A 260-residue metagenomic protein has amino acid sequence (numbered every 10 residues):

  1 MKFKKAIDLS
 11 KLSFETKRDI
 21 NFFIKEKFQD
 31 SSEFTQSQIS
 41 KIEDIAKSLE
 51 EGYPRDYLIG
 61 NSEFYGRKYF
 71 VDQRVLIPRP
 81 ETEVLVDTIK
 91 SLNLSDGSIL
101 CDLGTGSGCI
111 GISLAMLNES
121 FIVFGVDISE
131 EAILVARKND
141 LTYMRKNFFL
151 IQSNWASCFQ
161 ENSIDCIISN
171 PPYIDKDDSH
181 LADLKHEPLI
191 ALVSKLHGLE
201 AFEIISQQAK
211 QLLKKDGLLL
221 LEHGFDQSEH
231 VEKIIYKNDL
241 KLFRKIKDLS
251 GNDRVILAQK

Functional and structural regions predicted by a protein language model:
M1-I59: N-terminal auxiliary segments of SAM/dcSAM-dependent transferases
I7-L12, F28, K90, L141 (+2 more regions): A general structural signal for alpha-helical elements within enzymatic catalytic domains
F34, R74-I77, V193-H197: Pocket-edge positions in alpha/beta enzyme catalytic cores
Q38, P78-E81, A201: An acidic site on a long C-lobe helix of protein kinase domains
D44-N118, V123-K138, Q152, L257: SAM-dependent Rossmann-like transferase core, predominantly class I methyltransferases with a strong bias toward
L117, F121-I122, V126-K260: S-adenosylmethionine
